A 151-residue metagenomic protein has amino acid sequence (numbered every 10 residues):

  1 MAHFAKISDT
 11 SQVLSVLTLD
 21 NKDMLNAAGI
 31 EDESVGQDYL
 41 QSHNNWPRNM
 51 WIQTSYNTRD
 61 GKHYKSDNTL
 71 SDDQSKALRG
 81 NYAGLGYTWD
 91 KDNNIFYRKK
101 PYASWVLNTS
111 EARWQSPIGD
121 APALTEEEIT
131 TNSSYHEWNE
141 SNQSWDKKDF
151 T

Functional and structural regions predicted by a protein language model:
M1-T151: Interaction-interface detector
